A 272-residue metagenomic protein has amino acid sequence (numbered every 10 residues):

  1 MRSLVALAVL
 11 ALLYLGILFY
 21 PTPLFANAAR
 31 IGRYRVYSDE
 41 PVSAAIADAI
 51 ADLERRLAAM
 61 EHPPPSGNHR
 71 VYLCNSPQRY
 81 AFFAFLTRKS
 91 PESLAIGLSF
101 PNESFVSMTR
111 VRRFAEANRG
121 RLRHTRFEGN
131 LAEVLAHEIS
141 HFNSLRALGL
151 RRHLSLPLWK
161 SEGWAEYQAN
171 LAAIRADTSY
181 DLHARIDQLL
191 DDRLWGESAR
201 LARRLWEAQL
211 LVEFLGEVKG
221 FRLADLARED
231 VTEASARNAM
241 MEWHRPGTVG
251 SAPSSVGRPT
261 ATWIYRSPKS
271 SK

Functional and structural regions predicted by a protein language model:
R2, D39, T125, R151 (+1 more regions): Residues at structural and domain junctions
R2-F19: Hydrophobic membrane-insertion alpha-helices, especially the h-region of bacterial N-terminal signal peptides
S3-V5, F142, L189-D191: A short alpha-helix capping/helix-coil boundary motif
I17-T22, R121-L122, R193, E197: Hydrophobic alpha-helical segments with strong N-terminal bias
L18-P23, R112-A117, K160-E166: N-terminal short leaders/motifs
L24-F142, R146-G149, S235-A236: Juxtacatalytic substrate-recognition/specificity segment
N130, V134, R146, L150-V218 (+1 more regions): Acidic/His/Gly-enriched intrinsically disordered linker/tail segments that often contain short helix/coil "MoRF-like"
